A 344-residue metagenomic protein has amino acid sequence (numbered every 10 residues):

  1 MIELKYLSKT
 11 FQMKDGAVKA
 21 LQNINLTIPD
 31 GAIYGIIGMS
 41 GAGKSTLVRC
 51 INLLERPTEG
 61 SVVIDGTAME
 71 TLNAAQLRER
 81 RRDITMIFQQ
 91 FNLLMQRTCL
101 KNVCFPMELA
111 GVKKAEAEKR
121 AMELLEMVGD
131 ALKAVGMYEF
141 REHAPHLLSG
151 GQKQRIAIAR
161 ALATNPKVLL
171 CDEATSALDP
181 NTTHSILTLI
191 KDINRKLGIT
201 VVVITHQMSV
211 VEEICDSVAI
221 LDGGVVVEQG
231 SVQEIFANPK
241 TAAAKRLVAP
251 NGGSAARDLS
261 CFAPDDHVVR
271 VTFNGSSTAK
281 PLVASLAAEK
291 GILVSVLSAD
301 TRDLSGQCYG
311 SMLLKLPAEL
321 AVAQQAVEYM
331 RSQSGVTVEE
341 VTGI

Functional and structural regions predicted by a protein language model:
M1-T188, D192-I193: ABC family nucleotide-binding domain
V112, M137, I199, A244 (+1 more regions): Hydrophobic patch in the ABC ATPase nucleotide-binding domain
G198-I204: Conserved H-loop
V211-E213: A short, surface-exposed alpha-helical micro-motif characterized by mixed small hydrophobic and charged/polar residues
Q229-G230, N238: ABC ATPase "signature
A237-D266, R270, K290-L293: C-terminal boundary and immediately downstream tail of ABC-type ATPase nucleotide-binding domains
A263-I344: Non-catalytic connector elements of ABC transporters
